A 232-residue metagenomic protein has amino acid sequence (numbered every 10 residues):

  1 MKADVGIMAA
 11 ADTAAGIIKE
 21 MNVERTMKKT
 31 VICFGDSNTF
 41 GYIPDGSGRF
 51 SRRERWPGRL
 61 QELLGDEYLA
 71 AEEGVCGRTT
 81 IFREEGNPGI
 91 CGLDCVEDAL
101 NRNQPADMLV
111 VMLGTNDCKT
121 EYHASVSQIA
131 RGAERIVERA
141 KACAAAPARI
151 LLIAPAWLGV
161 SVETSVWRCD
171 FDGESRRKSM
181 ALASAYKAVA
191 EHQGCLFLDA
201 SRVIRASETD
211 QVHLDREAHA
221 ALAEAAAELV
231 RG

Functional and structural regions predicted by a protein language model:
G6-M8, I18, C195, A206: Short linear motifs centered on Gly/Pro in flexible linkers and helix caps
I7, E20-V75, I81-G86, A99-P105 (+3 more regions): Serine-esterase "nucleophile elbow" of acetyl-processing enzymes
T26, I90-G232: Alpha-helical cap/lid subdomain in secreted, periplasmic, or secretory-pathway luminal O-acyl-processing enzymes
G74-G77, L152-A154: A general secondary-structure junction signal
G77-T79, A206-S207: Short secondary-structure capping/turn micro-motifs that flank functional sites
